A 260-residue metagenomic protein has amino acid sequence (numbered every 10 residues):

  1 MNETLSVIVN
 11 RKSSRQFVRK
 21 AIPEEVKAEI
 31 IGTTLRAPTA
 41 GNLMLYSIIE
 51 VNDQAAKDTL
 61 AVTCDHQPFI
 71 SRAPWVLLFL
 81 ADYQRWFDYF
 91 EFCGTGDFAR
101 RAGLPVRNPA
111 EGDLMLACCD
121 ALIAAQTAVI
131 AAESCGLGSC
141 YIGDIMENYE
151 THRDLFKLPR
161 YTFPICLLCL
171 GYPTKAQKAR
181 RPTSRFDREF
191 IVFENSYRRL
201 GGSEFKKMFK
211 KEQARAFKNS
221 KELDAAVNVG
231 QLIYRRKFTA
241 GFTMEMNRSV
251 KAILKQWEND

Functional and structural regions predicted by a protein language model:
M1-D260: Acidic, surface-exposed loops and disordered segments
